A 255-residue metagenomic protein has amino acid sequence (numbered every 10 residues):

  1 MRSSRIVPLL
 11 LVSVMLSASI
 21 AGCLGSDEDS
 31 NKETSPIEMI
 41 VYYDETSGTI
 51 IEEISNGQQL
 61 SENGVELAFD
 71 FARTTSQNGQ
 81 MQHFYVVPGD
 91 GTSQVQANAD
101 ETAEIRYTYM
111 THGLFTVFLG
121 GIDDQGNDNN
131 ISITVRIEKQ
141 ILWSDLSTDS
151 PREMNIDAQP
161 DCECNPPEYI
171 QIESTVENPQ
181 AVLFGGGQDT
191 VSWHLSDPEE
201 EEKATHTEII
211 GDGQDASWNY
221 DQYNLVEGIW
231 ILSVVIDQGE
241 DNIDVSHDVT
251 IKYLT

Functional and structural regions predicted by a protein language model:
M1-Y42: Secretory targeting signatures
A68-N78, T175-E177: Acidic, Ser/Thr
G79-A99: Short acidic/polar micro-motifs centered on Gly/Asp/Asn
P88, A103-T111, F115, N224: Residue-level recognition of secondary-structure-to-loop junctions
E101-Y107, R152, A216-W218: Short strand-edge motifs at loop-to-beta-strand transitions and within beta-strands of extracellular beta-rich domains
V117-G121: Hydrophobic/tyrosine-rich beta-strand signature of extracellular beta-sandwich/beta-rich modules, prominently
N155-G211: Acidic, Ser/Thr/Pro-rich low-complexity intrinsically disordered segments
G185, D189, W230, I236-T255: Edge beta-strands of jelly-roll/beta-sandwich modules across compartments, strongly enriched in secreted/luminal
